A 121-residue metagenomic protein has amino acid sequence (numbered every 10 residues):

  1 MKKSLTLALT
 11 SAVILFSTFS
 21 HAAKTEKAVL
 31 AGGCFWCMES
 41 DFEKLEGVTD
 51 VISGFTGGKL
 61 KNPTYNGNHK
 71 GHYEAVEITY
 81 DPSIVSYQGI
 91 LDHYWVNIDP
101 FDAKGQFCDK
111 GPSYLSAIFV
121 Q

Functional and structural regions predicted by a protein language model:
M1-A8: Bacterial N-terminal signal peptides that target proteins for export
A8-S17: Bacterial N-terminal signal peptides
F19-Q121: Flexible coil/turn and secondary-structure edge motifs
